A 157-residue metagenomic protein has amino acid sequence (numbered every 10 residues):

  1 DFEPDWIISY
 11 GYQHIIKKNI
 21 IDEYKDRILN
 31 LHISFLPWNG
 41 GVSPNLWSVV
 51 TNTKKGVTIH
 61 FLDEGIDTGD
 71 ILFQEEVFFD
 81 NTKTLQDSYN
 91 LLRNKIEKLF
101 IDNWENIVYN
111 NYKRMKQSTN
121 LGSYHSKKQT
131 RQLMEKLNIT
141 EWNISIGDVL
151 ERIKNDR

Functional and structural regions predicted by a protein language model:
D1-E3: Short amphipathic alpha-helix with an adjacent loop that forms part of the alpha/beta core around
W6: Short, Asp-centered acidic motifs that coordinate Mg2+ and/or phosphate in catalytic or ligand-binding sites
S9: Conserved SAM-binding loop
Y12-N143: Donor/substrate-binding cores of folate-linked one-carbon enzymes
I139, N143-R157: C-terminal catalytic lobe of FAD-dependent flavoproteins
